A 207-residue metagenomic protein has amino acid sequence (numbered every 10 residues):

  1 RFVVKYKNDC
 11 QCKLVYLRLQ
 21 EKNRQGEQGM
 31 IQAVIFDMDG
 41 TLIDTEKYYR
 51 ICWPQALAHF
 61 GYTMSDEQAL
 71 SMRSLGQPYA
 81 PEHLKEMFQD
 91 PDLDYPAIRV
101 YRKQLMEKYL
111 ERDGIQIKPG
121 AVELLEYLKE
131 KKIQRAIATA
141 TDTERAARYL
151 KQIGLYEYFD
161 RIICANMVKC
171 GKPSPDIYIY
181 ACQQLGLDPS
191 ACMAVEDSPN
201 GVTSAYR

Functional and structural regions predicted by a protein language model:
C10-G29: Short, Lys/Arg-enriched N-terminal segments with co-localized hydrophobic residues within the first ~10-30 amino acids
G29, L93, K131, E157 (+1 more regions): Structured loop/turn residues at beta-strand edges in well-structured enzyme cores
I31-K131: N-terminal helical cap/lid subdomain that shapes the substrate entry/recognition surface in HAD-like hydrolases
F36, V195-E196: Active-site flanking residues adjacent to catalytic metal/cofactor-binding acidic residues
R112-Q116, A136, D142-M193, P199-R207: Substrate-recognition "cap/lid" segment bordering the active-site pocket of phosphatases
